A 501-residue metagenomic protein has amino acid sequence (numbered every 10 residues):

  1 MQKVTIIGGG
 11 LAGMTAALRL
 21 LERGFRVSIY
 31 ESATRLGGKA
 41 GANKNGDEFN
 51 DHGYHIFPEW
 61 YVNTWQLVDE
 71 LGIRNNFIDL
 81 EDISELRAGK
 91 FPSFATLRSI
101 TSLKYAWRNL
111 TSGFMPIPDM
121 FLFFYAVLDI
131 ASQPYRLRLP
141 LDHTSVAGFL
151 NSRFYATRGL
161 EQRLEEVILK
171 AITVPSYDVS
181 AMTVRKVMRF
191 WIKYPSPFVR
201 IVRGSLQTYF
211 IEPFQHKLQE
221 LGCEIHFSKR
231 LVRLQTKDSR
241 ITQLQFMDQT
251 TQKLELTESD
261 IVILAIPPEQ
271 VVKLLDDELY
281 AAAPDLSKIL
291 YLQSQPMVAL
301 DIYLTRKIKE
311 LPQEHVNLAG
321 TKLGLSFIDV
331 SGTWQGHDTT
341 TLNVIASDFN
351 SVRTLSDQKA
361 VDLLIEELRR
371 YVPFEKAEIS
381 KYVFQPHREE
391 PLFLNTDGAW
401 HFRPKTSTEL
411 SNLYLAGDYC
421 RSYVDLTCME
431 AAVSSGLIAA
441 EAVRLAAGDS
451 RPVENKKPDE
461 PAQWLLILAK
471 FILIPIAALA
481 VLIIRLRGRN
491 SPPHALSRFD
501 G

Functional and structural regions predicted by a protein language model:
Q2-I29: N-terminal Rossmann-like FAD-binding beta1-loop-alpha1 element of flavoenzymes
L21-K44: Glycine-rich FAD pyrophosphate-binding loop
W65, D69-E70, R74-V184, I192 (+1 more regions): Mobile amphipathic helical/loop "lid" adjacent to a hydrophobic cofactor/ligand pocket
V187-E255: Helical element adjacent to the flavin cofactor pocket in flavoenzyme catalytic cores
K229-R353, Q358, E366-V372, V481 (+2 more regions): Mid-domain catalytic core of redox enzymes that form a hydrophobic substrate pocket/lid adjacent to a catalytic redox
W334-G336, R388-Y423: FAD-binding beta-loop-beta segment adjacent to the flavin cofactor pocket
C420-V443: A conserved FAD-binding loop/helix module that cradles the flavin
A442-R485: Active-site-proximal substrate-binding core of FAD-dependent oxidoreductases
